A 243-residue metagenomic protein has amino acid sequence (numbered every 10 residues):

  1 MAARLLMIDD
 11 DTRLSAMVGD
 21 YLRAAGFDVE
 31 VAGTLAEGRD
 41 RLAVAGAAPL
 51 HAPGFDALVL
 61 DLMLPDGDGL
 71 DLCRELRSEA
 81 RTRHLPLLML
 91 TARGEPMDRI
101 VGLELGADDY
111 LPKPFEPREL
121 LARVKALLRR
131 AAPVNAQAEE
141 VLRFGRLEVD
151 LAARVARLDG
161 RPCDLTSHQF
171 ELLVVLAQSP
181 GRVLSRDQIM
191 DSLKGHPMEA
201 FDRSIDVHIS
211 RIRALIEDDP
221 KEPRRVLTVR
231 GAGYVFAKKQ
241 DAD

Functional and structural regions predicted by a protein language model:
R4, A126-V183, D187, F236-D241: Short, Lys/Arg-enriched segments at the junction into DNA-binding effector domains of transcriptional regulators
L6, V31-A57: Acidic, metal-coordinating helix/loop segments flanking the phosphotransfer/catalytic sites of two-component signaling
D9, L64: Conserved acidic carboxylate
A16-A24: Charged docking surfaces used in two-component/phosphorelay signaling
G54-D56, R81-P86, E199: His-Asp phosphorelay/catalytic-motif detector in bacterial-type signaling
L70, R74-E79, H84-R143: Basic, amphipathic DNA-recognition helix from helix-turn-helix-like DNA-binding domains
V155-R225, R230-A232: Positively charged, aromatic-enriched patches within helix-turn-helix-type DNA-binding elements, predominantly
